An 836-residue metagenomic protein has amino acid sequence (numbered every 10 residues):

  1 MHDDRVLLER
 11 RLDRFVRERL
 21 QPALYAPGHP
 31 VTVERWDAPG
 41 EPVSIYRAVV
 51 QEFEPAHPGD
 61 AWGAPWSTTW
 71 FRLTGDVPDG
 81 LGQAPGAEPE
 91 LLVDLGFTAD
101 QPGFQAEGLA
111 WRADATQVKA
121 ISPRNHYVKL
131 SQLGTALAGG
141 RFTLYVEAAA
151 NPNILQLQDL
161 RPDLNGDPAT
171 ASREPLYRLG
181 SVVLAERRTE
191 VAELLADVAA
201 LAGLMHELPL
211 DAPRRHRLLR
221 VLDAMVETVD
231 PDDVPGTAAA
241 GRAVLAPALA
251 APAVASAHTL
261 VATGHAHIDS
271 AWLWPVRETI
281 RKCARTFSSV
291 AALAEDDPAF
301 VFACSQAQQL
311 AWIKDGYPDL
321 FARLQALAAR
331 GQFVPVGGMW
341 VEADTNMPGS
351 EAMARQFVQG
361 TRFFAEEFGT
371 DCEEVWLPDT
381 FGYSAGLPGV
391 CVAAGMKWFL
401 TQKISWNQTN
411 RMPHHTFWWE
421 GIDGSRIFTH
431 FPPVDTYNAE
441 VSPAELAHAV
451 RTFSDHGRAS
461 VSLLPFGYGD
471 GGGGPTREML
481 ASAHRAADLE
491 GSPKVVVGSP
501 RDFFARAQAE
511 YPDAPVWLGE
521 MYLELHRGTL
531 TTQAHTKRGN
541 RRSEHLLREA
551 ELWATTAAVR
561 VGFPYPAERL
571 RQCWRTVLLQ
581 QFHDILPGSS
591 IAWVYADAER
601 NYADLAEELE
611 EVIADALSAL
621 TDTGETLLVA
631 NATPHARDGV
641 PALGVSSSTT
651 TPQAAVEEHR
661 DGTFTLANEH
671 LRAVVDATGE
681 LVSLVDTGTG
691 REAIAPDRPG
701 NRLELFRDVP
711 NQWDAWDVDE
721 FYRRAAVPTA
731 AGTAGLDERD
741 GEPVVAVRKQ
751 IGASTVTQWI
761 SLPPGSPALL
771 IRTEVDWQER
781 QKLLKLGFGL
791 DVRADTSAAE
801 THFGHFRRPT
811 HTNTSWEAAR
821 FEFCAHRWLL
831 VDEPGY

Functional and structural regions predicted by a protein language model:
M1-E9, A632-H635, T650-L703: Beta-strand-rich N-terminal accessory domains
H2-V50, P58, G103, T135-T626 (+4 more regions): Catalytic-domain carbohydrate-binding cleft regions of carbohydrate-active enzymes
A61-L81, Q758: Short beta-strands within extracellular/lumenal beta-sheet-rich domains
T68-T69, P78-L92, S766-A768: Extended extracellular/luminal ectodomain segments enriched in beta-structured repeat modules
G75-D79, L627-H635, V775-W777: Asparagine-centered strand-capping/turn motif at beta-strand->loop junctions
G82-W111, L144, A630-A632: Aromatic-lined ligand-binding clefts that engage carbohydrates, nucleic acids, or primary amines
D94-Q117, V645-T650, R793-F803: Solvent-exposed beta-hairpin/edge-strand motifs
V118, S122-R141: A surface-exposed beta-strand-loop module
